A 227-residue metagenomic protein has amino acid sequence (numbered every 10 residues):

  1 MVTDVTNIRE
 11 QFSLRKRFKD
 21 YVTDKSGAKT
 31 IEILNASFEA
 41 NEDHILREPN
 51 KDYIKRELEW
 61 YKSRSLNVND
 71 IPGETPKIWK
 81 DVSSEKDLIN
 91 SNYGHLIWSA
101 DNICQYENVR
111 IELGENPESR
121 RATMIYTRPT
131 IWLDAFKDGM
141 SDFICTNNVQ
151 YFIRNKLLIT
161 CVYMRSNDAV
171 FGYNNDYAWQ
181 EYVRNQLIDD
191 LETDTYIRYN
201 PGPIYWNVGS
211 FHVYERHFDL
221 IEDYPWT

Functional and structural regions predicted by a protein language model:
M1-T227: Terminal, non-catalytic protein-protein interaction segments that mediate quaternary/complex assembly
